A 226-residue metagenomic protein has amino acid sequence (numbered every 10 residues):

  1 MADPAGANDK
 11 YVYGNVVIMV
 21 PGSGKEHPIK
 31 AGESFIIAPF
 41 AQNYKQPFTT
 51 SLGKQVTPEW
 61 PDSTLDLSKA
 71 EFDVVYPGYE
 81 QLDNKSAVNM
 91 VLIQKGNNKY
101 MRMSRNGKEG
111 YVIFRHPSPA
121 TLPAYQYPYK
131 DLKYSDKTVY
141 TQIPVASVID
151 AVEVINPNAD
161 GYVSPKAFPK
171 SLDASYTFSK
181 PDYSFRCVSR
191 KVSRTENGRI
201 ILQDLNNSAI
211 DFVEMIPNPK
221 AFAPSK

Functional and structural regions predicted by a protein language model:
A2-G198, L202, N206-S208: Solvent-exposed beta-edge/loop recognition patches
L202-K226: A recurrent domain-boundary module in secreted/ectodomain proteins
